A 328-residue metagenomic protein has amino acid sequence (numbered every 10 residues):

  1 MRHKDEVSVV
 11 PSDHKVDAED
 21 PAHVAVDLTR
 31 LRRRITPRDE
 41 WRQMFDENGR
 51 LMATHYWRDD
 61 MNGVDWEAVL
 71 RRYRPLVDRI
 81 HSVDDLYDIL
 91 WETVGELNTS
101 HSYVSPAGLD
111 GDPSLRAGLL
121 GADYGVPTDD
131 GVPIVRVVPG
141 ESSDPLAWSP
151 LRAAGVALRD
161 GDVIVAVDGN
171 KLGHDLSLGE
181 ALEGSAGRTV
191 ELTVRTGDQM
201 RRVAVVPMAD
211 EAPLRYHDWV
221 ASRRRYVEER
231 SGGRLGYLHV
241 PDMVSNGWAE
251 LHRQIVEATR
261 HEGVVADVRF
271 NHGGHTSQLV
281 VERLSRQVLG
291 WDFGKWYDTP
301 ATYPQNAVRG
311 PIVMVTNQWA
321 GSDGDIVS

Functional and structural regions predicted by a protein language model:
M1-Y103, N246: Sequence signature of WD/YWTD-type beta-propeller architectures
V10, G125, T193-G197: A generic structural motif
V26, R42-D46, R50, E67 (+11 more regions): Solvent-exposed, polar/charged alpha-helical surfaces in well-ordered, non-transmembrane soluble domains, broadly
R38, A53-H55, M61, D144-P150 (+2 more regions): Cleft-lining beta-strand/loop regions that shape enzyme active-site pockets
G49-R72, D123-S143, R234: PDZ/PDZ-like groove recognition
D78-P133, M200-V203, M208-R223: Extended, small/polar residue-biased N-terminal targeting/export presequences and adjacent propeptide/linker tracts
D110-R116, A122-P127, A154-A157, A181-G184 (+2 more regions): Replace "in large, NTP-powered and nucleic-acid-processing enzymes" with "in large, NTP-powered factors and other
L115-H174, V244-S245: PDZ/PDZ-like domain segments forming the peptide/carboxylate-binding groove, activating on the N-terminal beta-strands
